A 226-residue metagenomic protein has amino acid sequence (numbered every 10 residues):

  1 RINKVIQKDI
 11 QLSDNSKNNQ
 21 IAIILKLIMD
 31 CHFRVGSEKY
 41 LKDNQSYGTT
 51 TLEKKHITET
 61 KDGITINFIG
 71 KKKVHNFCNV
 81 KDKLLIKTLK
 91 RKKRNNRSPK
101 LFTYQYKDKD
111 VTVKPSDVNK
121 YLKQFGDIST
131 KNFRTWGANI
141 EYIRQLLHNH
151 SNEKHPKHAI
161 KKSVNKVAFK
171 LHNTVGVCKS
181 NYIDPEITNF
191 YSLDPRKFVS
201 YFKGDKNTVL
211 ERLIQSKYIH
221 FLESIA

Functional and structural regions predicted by a protein language model:
I2-Q20, I24-F33, S37-Y47, T51-A226: Extended accessory and catalytic-adjacent subdomains in large enzymes
